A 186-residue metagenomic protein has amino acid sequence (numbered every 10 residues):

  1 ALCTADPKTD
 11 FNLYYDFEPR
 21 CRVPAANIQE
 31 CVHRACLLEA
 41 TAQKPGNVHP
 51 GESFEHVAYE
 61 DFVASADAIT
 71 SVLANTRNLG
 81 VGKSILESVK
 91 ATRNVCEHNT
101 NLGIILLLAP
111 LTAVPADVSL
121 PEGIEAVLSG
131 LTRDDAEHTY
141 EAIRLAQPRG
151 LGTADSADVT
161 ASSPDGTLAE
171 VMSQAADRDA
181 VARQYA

Functional and structural regions predicted by a protein language model:
A1-C21: RNA-interacting cores
N12-L13, C36, L107: Aromatic-residue detector
E18-L79, A116-A186: Phosphate-rich cofactor/ligand-interacting catalytic cores and adjacent structured alpha/beta frameworks
L73-L120: Long, hydrophobic/aromatic-enriched structural stretches that serve as scaffold segments
